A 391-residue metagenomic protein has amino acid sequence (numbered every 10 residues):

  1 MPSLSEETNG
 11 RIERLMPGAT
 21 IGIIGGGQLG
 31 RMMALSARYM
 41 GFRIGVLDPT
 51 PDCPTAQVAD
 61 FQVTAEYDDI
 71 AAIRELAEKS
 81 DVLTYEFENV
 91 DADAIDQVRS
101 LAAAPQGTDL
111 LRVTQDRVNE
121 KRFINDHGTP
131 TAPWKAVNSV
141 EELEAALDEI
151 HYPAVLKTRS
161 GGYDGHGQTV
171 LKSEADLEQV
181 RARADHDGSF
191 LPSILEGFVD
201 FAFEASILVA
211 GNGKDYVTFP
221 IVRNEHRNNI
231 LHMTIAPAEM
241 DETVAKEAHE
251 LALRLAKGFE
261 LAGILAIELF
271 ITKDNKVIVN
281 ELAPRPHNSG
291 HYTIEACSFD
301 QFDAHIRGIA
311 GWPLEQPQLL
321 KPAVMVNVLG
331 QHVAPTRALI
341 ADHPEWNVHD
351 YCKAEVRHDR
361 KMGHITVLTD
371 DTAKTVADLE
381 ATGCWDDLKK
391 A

Functional and structural regions predicted by a protein language model:
M1-R122, D126, E141: ATP-binding N-terminal substructure of ATP-dependent carboxylate-amine bond-forming enzymes
P2, V113-S206, A210-N228, H232-L255: Active-site nucleotide/adenylate-binding loops and adjacent lid/helix of ATP-dependent enzymes
S3-N9, R307-A391: Peripheral (often C-terminal) accessory segments that flank ATP-dependent C-N-forming ligase machineries
T55-A56, R159-G161, V356-R360: Short, flexible turn/loop "capping" segments at secondary-structure junctions
A184-M240, K246-V279, A283-H291, R307-Q316 (+2 more regions): Phosphate-binding core of ATP-grasp and ATP-grasp-like enzymes
T293-E295: A conserved FAD-binding loop/helix module that cradles the flavin
